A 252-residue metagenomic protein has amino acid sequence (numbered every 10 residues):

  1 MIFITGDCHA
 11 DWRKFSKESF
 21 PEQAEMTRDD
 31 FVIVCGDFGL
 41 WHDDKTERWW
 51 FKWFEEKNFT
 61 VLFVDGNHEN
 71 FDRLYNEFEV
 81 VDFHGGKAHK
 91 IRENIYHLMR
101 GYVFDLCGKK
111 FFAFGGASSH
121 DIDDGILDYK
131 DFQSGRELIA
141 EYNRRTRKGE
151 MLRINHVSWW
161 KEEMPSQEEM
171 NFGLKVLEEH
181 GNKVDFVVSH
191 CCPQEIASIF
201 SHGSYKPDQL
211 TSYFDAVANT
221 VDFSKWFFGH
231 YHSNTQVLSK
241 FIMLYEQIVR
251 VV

Functional and structural regions predicted by a protein language model:
M1, T60, N94, K110 (+1 more regions): A generic secondary-structure signal marking the coil-to-beta-strand transition
M1-H9, G108-A117, V188-H190, M243-Y245: Active-site-proximal beta-strand elements of phosphoester/diester hydrolases
T5, A10-L106, G203-F214, N219 (+2 more regions): Core catalytic region of metal-dependent phosphoesterases/phosphodiesterases, especially metallo-beta-lactamase-like
H9-A10, G39-L40, H68-N70, G116-H120 (+3 more regions): Short, solvent-exposed loop/turn segments at secondary-structure junctions
W12, V81, D105, D121 (+2 more regions): A broad, structure-centric signal for solvent-exposed, well-ordered loop/edge residues that line or flank functional
E56-F63, N67, D121-I126, Y231-E246: A broadly tuned preference for mixed-charge, low-complexity surface segments
K109-S204: Active-site-proximal loop/helix segment associated with metal-binding centers of metalloenzymes
P165-V252: Internal alpha/beta domain cores that form substrate/cofactor-binding pockets in large enzymes and binding proteins
